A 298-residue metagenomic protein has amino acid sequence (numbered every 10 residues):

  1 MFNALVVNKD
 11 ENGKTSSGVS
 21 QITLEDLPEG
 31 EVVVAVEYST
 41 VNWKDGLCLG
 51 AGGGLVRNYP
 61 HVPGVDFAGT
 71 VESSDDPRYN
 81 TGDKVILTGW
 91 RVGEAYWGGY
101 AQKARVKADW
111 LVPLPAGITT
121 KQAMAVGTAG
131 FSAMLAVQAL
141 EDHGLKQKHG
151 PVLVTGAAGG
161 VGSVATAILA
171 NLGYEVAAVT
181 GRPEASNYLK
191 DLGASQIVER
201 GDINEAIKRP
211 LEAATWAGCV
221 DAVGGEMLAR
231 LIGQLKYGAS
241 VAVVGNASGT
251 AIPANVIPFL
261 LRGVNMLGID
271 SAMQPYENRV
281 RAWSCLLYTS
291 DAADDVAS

Functional and structural regions predicted by a protein language model:
E25-V41, G52-V92: Glycine-rich beta-strand-centered segment in the early N-terminal region that forms part of a ligand/cofactor-binding
T88-L153: NAD(P)H dinucleotide-binding glycine-rich loop of Rossmann-like/cofactor-binding domains, especially the beta1-alpha1
G156-S163: Glycine-rich NAD(P) Rossmann-fold beta1-alpha1 loop
A170-M227, S284: Adenosine-nucleotide cofactor-binding segment
L235-K236: Helix-to-beta-strand junctions that scaffold the AdoMet/dcAdoMet cofactor pocket in Class I SAM-dependent enzymes
A239: Glycine-centered, small-residue-biased loops immediately flanking beta-strands in adenine/cofactor-binding cores
G249-L261: Rossmann-fold NAD(P)-binding glycine/threonine-rich loop
Y288, A292-A297: Single conserved hydrophobic/aromatic residue that forms the stacking wall/gate of nucleotide- or nucleobase-binding
